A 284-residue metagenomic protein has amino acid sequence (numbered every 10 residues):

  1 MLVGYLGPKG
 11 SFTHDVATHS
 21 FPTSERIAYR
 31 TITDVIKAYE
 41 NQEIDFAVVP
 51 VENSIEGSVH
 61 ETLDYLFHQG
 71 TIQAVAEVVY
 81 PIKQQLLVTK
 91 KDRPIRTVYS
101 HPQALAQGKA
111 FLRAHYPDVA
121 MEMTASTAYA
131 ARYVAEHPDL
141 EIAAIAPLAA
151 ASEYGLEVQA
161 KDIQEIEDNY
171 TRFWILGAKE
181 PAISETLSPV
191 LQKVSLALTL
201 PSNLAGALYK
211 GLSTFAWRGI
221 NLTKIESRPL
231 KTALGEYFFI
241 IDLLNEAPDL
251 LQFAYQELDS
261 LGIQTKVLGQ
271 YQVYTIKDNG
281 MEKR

Functional and structural regions predicted by a protein language model:
M1-R284: Domain-level signature for soluble enzymes in the chorismate/prephenate branch of the shikimate pathway
